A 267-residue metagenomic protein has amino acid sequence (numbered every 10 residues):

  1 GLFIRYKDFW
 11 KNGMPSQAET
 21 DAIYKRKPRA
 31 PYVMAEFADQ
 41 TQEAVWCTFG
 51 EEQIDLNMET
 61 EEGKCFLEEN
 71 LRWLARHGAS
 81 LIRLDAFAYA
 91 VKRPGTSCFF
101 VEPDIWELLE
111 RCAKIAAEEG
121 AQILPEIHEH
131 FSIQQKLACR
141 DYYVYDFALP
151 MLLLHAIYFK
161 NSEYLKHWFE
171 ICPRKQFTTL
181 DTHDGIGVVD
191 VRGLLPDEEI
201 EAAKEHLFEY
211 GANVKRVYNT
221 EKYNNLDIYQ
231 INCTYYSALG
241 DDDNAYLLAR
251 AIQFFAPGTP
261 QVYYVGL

Functional and structural regions predicted by a protein language model:
G1-L267: Active-site and adjacent substrate-binding regions of carbohydrate-active enzymes
